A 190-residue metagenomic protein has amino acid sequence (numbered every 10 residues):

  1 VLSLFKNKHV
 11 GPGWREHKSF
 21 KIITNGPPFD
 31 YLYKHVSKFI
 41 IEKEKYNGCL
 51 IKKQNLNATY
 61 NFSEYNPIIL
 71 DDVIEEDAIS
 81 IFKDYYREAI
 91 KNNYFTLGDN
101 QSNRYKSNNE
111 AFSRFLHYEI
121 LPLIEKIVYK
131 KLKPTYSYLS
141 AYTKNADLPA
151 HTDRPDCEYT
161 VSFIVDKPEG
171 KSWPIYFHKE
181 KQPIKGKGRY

Functional and structural regions predicted by a protein language model:
V1-T24: Mixed-charge, low-complexity intrinsically disordered regions
W14, K21-V128: Non-heme Fe(II)/2-oxoglutarate
E119-L123, Y138, T160, I164: Generic beta-strand or strand-like secondary-structure segments
E125-K131, A150-P155: Short, charge-rich binding segments
Y129-L139: A short coil-to-beta-strand element that immediately follows conserved catalytic motifs
K144-Y190: Catalytic core of non-heme Fe(II) oxygenases with the double-stranded beta-helix
